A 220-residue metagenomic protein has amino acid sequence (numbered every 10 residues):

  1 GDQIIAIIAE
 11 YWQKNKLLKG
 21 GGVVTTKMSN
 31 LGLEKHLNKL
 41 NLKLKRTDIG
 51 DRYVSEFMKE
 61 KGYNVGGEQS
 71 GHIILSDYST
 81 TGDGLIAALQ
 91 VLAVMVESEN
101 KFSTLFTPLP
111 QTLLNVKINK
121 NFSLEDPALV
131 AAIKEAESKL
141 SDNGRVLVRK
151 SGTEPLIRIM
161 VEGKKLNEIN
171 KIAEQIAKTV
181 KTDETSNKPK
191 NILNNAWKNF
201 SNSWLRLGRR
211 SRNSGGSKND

Functional and structural regions predicted by a protein language model:
G1: Conserved, well-ordered active-site substructure
I7, K14-L193: Phosphate-binding and adjacent anionic-ligand microenvironments
N194-D220: Low-complexity, charge- and small-residue-enriched intrinsically disordered regions
